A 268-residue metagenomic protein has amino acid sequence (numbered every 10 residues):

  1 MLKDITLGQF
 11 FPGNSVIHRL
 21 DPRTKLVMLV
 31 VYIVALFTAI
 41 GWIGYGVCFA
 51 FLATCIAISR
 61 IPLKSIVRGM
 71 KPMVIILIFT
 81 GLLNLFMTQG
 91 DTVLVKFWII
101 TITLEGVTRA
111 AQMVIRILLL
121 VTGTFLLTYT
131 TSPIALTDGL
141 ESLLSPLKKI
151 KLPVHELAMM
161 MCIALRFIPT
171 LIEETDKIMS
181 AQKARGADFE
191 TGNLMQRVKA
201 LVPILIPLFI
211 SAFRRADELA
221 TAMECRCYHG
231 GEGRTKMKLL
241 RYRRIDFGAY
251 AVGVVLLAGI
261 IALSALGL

Functional and structural regions predicted by a protein language model:
M1-G44, C48-A53, A57, S142-S145 (+4 more regions): Transmembrane alpha-helix interface motif
N14, F37, I61-S65, F97 (+4 more regions): Membrane-helix interfacial "entry" motifs
K25, L63-V74, A249: Alpha-helical transmembrane segments and their helix-start/interface "positive-inside/aromatic belt" motifs in integral
G41, Y45, R60-K64, T88-K96 (+2 more regions): Transmembrane helix-loop junctions in multipass membrane proteins, especially transporters and channels
F51-I61, I76-F79: Alpha-helical transmembrane segments and their membrane-interface exit regions
M73-A187: Juxtamembrane/interface alpha-helical elements of multi-pass membrane proteins
